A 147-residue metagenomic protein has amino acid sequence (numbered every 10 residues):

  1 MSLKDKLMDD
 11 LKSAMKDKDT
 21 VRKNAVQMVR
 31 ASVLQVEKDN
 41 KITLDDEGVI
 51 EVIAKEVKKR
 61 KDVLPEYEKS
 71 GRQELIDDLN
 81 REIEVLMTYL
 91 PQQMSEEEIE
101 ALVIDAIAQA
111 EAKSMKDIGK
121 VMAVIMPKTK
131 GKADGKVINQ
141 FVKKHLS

Functional and structural regions predicted by a protein language model:
S2-Y89, Q93-I104, A108-Q109, K113-M115 (+1 more regions): N-terminal cationic and glycine-rich segments that engage phosphates or anionic surfaces
